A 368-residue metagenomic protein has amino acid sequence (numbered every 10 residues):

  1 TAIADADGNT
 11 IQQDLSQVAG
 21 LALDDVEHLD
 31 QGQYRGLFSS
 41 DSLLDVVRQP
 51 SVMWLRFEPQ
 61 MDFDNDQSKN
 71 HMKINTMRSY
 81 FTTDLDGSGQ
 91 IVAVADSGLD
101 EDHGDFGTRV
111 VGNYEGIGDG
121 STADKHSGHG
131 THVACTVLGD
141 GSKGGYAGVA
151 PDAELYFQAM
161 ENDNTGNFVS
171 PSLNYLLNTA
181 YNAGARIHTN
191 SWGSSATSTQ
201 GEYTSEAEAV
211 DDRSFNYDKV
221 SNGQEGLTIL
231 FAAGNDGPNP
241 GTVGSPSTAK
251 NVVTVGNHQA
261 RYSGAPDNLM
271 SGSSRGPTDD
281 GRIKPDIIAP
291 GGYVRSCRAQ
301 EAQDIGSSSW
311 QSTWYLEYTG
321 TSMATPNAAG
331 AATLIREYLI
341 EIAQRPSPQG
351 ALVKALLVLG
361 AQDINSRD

Functional and structural regions predicted by a protein language model:
T1, L37-L43, M61-V94, I117-G128 (+3 more regions): N-terminal domain-start motif of subtilase-like serine proteases
T1-T10: Short, surface-exposed ligand-recognition loops at beta-strand->loop->(often short) alpha-helix junctions that present
N9-F81: Autoinhibitory propeptides
T10, S16, S79-Y114, G118-V169 (+9 more regions): Subtilisin-like serine protease catalytic core
S16, G20, V47-S51, L138-S142 (+6 more regions): Sec-exported extracytoplasmic/periplasmic mature domains
D96, V210, G234, G320: Active-site glycine-centered loops adjacent to acidic/histidine catalytic or metal-binding residues that shape
G104, G244-T333: Extracellular S/T/G-rich loop segment that most often corresponds to the catalytic His/Ser-adjacent loop
T189-S191, I229-G234: Active-site neighborhood of phospho(di)ester-bond hydrolases with catalytic His/Asp-centered motifs
